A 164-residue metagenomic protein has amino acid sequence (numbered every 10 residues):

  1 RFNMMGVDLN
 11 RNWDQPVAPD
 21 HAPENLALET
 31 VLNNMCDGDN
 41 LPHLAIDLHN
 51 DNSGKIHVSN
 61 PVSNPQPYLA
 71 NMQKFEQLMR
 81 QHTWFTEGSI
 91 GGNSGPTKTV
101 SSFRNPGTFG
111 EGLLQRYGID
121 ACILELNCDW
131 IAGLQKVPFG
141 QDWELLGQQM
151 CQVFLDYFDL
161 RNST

Functional and structural regions predicted by a protein language model:
R1-S102, E111, I123-E125, A132: Active-site/substrate-binding loop(s) of hydrolase catalytic cores
G54-P61, Q66, T99-T164: Active-site-adjacent mobile loop/cap segments within catalytic or ligand-binding domains
